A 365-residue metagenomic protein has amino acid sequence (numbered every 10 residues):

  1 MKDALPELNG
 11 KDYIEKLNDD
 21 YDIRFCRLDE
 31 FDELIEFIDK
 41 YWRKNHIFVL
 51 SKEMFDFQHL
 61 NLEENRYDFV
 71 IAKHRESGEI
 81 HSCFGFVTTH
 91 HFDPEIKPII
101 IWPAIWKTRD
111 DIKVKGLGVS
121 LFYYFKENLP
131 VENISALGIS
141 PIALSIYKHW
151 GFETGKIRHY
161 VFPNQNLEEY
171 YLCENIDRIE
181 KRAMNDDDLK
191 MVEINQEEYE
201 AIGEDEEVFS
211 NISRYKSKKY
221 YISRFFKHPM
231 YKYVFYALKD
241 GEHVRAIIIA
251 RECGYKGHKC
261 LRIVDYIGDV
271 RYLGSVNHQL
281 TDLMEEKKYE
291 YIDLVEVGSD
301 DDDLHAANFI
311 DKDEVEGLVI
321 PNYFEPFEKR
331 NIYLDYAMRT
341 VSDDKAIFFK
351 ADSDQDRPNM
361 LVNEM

Functional and structural regions predicted by a protein language model:
K2-I14, T88, E132-A183, V234 (+2 more regions): Active-site/acyl-donor-binding loops of N-acyltransferases
K2-L8, I23-C26, E30-S77, C83-P94 (+1 more regions): Amide-forming acyltransferase catalytic core, primarily the GNAT-like/NAT-type and related acyltransferase folds
D20: Double-stranded DNA-binding cores of transcription factors and transposases
F48, N65, I96, G118 (+5 more regions): Active-site-proximal structural scaffolding
F69, I80-C83, I100, V131-S135 (+2 more regions): Beta-sheet entry/capping signal
F92-P98, I112-G116: Alpha-helix boundary/capping segments in eukaryotic regulatory proteins
K97-D110, G257-D269: Conserved acetyl-CoA binding element of GNAT-fold acetyltransferases
I105-T108, K113-E127, R271-L283: Conserved acetyl-CoA-binding loop-helix of GNAT-fold acetyltransferases
